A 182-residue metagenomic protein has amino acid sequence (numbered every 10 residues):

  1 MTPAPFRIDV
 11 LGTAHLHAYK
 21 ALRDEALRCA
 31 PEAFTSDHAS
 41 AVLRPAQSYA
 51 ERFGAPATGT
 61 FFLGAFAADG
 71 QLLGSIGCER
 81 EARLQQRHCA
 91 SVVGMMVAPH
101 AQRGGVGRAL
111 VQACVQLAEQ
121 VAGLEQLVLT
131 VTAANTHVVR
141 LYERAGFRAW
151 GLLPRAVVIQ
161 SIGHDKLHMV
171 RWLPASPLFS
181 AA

Functional and structural regions predicted by a protein language model:
P5-R7: Extreme N-terminal starter segment of soluble prokaryotic enzymes
T13-A14, K20-A21, A26-G94, A98-H100 (+3 more regions): Acetyl-CoA-dependent GNAT
G74, G105-G107, G146: Conserved phosphate-binding and hydrolysis motifs of nucleotide-dependent enzymes
R87, G105, H137: Residues that form or flank phosphate/diphosphate-binding pockets in enzymes that use nucleotide phosphates
A98-H100, G104, A133-A134: Active-site acidic-Proline motif in GNAT/NAT acetyltransferases
V111, A118-T130: Conserved GNAT acetyl-CoA-binding A-motif
E125-V139, R144-A182: C-terminal "cap" of GNAT-fold acetyltransferases
